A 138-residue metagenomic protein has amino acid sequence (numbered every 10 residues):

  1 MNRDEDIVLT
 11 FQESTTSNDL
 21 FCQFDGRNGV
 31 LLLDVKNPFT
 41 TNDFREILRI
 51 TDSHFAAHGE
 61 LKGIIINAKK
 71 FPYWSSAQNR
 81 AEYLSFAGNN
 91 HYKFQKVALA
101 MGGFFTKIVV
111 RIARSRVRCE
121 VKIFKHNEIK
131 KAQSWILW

Functional and structural regions predicted by a protein language model:
N2-W138: Amphipathic, Lys/Arg-enriched alpha-helical "gate/interface" segment within cytosolic domains that mediates
